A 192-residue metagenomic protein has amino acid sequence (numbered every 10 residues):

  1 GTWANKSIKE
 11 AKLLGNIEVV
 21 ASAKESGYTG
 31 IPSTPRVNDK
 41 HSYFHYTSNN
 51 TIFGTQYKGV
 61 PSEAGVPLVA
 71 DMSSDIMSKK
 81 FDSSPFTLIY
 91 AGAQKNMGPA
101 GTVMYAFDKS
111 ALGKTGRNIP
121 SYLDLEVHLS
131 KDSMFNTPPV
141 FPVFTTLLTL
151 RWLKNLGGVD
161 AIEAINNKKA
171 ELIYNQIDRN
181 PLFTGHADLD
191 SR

Functional and structural regions predicted by a protein language model:
G1-W3: Conserved PLP-anchoring active-site segment centered on the Schiff-base-forming lysine
K6-L14: Active-site-proximal loop->helix
A11, A23-I76: Active-site phosphate-binding strand-loop segment of PLP-dependent enzymes
T29-P32, G54-G59, S78-S84, A100-V103 (+2 more regions): A short secondary-structure junction signal
V69, S83-Q94: Conserved active-site segment immediately N-terminal to the catalytic lysine that forms the internal aldimine
A93-N175: Active-site C-terminal subdomain of aminotransferase-like
F183-R192: Conserved PLP-binding catalytic core of the aspartate aminotransferase-like
